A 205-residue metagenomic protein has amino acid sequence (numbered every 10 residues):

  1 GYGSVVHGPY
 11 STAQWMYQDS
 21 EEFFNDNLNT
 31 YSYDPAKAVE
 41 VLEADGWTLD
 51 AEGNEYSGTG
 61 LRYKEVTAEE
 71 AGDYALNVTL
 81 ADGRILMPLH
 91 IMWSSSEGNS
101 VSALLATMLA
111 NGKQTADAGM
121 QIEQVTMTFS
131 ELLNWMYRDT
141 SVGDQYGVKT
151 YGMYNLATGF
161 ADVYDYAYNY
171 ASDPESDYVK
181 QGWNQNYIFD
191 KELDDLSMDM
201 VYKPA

Functional and structural regions predicted by a protein language model:
G1-K113, N184-Q185, F189-E192: Append "and occasionally in soluble cytosolic enzymes with long acidic Gly/Pro-rich linkers
G3, W15, S94-S96, M127-L132 (+1 more regions): An acidic- and aromatic-residue-enriched active-site/binding cleft used to recognize and process polar
S4, G147-G152, K180, D194: A short, structural micro-pattern
G8-P9, H90-W93, E123-T126, G152-L156: Structural recognition of the beta-strand scaffold that forms the well-ordered cores of secreted hydrolase catalytic
Y31, A38-E40, M120-Y137, Y164-A205: Extracytoplasmic/peripheral linker and loop segments enriched in polar/acidic and small residues with frequent Thr/Pro
V41-D45, N111-Q114, A118, D139 (+2 more regions): Generic, well-ordered alpha-helical scaffold segments in large soluble proteins
L105-A118, S130-Y151: Short helices/loops that flank or line small-molecule/ion binding pockets
M127-F129, Y146-A167: Ligand-binding clamshell of periplasmic/extracellular solute-binding protein-like
